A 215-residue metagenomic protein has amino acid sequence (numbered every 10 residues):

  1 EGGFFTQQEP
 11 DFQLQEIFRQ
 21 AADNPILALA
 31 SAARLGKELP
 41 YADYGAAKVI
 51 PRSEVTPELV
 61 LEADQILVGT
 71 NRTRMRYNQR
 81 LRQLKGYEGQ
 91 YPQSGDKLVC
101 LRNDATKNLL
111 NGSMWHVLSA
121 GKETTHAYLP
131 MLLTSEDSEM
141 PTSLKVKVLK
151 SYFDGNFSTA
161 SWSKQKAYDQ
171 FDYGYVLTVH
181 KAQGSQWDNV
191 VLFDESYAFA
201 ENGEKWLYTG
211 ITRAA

Functional and structural regions predicted by a protein language model:
E1-G2, G184: Glycine-centered small-residue hotspots that permit tight backbone geometry or close packing
G2-T142: Conserved helicase motor core of P-loop NTPases
T134-A215: C-terminal accessory regions
